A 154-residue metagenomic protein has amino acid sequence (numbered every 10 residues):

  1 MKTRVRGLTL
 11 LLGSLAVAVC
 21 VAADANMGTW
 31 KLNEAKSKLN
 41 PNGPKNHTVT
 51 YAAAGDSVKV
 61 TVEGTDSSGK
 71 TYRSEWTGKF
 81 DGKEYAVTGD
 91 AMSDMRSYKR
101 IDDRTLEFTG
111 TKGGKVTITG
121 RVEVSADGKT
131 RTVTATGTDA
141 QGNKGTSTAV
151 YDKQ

Functional and structural regions predicted by a protein language model:
M1-L12: Bacterial N-terminal signal peptides that target proteins for export
G13-A22: Hydrophobic h-region of N-terminal signal peptides that target proteins for export in Gram-negative bacteria
A22-Q154: Hydrophobic small-molecule pocket/channel-lining residues, especially in calycin-type beta-barrels
